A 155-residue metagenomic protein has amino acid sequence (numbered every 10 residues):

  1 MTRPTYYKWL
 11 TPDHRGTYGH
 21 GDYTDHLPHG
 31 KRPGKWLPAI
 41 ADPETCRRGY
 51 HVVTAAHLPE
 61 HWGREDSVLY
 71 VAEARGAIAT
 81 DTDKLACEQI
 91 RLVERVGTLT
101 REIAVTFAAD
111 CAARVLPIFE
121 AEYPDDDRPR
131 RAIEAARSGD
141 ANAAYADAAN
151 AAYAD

Functional and structural regions predicted by a protein language model:
M1-D155: Short, glycine-biased loop/turn motifs at secondary-structure junctions and in low-complexity Ser/Thr/Pro-rich termini
